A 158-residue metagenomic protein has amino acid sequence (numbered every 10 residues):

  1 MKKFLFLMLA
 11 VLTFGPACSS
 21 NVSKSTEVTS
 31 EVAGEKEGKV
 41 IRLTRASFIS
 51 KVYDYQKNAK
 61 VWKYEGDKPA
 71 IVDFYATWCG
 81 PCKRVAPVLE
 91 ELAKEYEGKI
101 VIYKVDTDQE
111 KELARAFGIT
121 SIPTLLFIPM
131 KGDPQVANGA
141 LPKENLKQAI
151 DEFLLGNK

Functional and structural regions predicted by a protein language model:
M1-I49, N157-K158: N-terminal targeting signals for export/organelle localization
I41, V101-Y103, P134-A137: Structural signal for short hydrophobic segments within the conserved structured cores of catalytic domains across
L43, S47, A70-D73, R84 (+2 more regions): Extracytoplasmic/secreted proteins, especially bacterial periplasmic and envelope-associated proteins
T44-K68: A short beta-strand-turn-helix
D67-A70, F74-W78, S121: Short pre-active-site segment immediately N-terminal to redox-active cysteine/selenocysteine motifs in thiol-based
F74, V85-A93, E97-E112, I119: Thiol-based oxidoreductase modules, predominantly thioredoxin-like and allied folds used for disulfide exchange
T77-R84, T124: C-type cytochrome heme c attachment motif
S121, L126-K158: Non-catalytic, surface beta->alpha helical segment in thiol-disulfide oxidoreductase systems
